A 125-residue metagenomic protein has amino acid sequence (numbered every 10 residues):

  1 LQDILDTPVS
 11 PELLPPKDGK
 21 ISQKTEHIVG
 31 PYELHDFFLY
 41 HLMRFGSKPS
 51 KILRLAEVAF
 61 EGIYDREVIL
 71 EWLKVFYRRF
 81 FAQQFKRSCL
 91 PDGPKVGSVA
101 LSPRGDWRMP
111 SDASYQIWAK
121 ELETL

Functional and structural regions predicted by a protein language model:
L1-L125: ATP/NTP-dependent adenylation/nucleotidyl-transfer catalytic domains that generate, transfer, or process NMP-activated
